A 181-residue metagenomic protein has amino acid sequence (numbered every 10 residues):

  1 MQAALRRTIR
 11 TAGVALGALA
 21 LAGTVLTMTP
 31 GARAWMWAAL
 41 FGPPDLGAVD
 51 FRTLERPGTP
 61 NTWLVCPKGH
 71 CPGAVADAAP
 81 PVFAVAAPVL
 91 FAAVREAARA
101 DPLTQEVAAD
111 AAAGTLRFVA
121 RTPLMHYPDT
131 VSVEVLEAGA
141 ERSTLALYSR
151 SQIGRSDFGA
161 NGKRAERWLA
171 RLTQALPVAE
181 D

Functional and structural regions predicted by a protein language model:
Q2-A12, A22-D181: Ser/Thr-rich, low-complexity intrinsically disordered terminal regions
